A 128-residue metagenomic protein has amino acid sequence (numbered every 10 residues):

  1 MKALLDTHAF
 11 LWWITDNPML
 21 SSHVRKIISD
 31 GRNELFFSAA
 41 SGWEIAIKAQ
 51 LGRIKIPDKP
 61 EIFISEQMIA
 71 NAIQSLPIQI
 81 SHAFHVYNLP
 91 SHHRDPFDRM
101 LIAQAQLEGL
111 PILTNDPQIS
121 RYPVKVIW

Functional and structural regions predicted by a protein language model:
M1-S38, L51-E66, E108, P117-R121: Short, well-structured N-terminal submotif of metal-dependent ribonuclease cores
T7-H8, I45, V86, A105: Generic structural signal for small/hydrophobic residues in well-ordered secondary structure, especially within
A9, S41-G42, H82, L101 (+1 more regions): Alpha-helix capping/helix-boundary segments
W12-W13, W43, W128: Signature tryptophan residues that serve as conserved aromatic anchors
A39-I47: Short, conserved active-site loops that position catalytic residues or coordinate cofactors/metal ions across diverse
K55-I62, E66-N115: Active-site neighborhoods of divalent-metal-dependent phosphate/nucleic-acid chemistry enzymes
N71, Y122-P123: Short, structured coil segments at secondary-structure junctions
